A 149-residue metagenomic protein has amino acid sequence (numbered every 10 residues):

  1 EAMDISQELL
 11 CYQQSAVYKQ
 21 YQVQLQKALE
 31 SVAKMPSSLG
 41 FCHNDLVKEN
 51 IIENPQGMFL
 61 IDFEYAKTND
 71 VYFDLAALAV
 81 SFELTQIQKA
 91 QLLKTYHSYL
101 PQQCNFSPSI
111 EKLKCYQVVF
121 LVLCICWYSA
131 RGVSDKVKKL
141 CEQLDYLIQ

Functional and structural regions predicted by a protein language model:
E1-N44, Y146: An alpha-helical support segment within catalytic cores of ATP-dependent transferases
S6, S98-C104, L140-Q149: Short, mixed-charge aromatic SLiMs
S15-K19, V23, C126-Q149: ATP/Mg2+ or Mg2+-diphosphate-binding catalytic cores that bind nucleotide phosphates or diphosphates via glycine-rich
K19, V23-K34, N54-Q56, A90-K94 (+2 more regions): Replace "anionic and nucleotidyl ligands
L29-F73: Active-site acidic catalytic loop and adjacent metal/ATP-binding pocket of ATP-dependent phosphoryl transfer enzymes
Y72-Q103, Q117-K136: Active-site activation/catalytic loop segments of kinase-like enzymes and analogous catalytic loops in related
P101-L113: Short, surface-exposed acidic
